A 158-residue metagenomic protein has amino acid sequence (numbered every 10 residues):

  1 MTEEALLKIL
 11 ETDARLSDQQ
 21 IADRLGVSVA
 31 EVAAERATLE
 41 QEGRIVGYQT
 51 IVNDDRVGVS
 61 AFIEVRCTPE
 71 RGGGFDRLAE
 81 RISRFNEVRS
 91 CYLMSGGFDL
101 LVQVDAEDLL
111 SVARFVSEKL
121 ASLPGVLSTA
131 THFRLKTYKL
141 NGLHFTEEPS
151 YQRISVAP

Functional and structural regions predicted by a protein language model:
M1-P158: A compositional/biophysical signature of low hydrophobicity enriched in polar/charged and small residues
